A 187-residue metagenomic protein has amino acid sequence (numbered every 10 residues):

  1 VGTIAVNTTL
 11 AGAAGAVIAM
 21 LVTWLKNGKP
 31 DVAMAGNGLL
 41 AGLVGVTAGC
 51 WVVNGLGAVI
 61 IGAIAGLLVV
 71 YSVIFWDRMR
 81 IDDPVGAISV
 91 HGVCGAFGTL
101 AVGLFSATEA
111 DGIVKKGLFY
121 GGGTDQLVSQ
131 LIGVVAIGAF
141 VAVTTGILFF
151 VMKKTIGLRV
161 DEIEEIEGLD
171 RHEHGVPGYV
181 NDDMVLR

Functional and structural regions predicted by a protein language model:
V1-R187: Glycine- and aromatic-enriched membrane alpha-helices
